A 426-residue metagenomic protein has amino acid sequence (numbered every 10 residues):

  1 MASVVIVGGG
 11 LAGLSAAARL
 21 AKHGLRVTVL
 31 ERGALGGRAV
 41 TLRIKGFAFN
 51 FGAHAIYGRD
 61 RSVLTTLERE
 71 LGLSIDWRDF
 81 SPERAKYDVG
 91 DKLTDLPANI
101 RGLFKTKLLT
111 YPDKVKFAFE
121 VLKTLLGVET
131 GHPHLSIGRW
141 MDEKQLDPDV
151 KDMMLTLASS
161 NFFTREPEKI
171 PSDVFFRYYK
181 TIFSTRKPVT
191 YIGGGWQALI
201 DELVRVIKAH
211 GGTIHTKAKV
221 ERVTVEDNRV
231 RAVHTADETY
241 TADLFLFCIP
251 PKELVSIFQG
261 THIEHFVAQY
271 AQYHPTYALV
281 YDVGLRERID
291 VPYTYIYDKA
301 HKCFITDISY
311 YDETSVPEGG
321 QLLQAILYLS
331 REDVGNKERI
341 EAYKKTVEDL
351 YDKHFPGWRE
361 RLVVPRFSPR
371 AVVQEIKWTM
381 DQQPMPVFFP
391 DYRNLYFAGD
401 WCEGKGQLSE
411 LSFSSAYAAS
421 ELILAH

Functional and structural regions predicted by a protein language model:
A2-V29: N-terminal Rossmann-like FAD-binding beta1-loop-alpha1 element of flavoenzymes
K22-R43: Glycine-rich FAD pyrophosphate-binding loop
V40-A48, G58-K114: A conserved beta-strand/loop capping segment in the N-terminal third of enzymes that catalyze redox or closely related
E83, T94, I100-F176: Rossmann-like flavin
Y178-V230: Helical element adjacent to the flavin cofactor pocket in flavoenzyme catalytic cores
K219-G320, P386-V387: Mid-domain catalytic core of redox enzymes that form a hydrophobic substrate pocket/lid adjacent to a catalytic redox
P275-A371: C-terminal segments that line or cap access tunnels to active or ligand-binding sites in enzymes and enzyme-associated
E313-P317, R370-F397, W401-K405: FAD-binding beta-loop-beta segment adjacent to the flavin cofactor pocket
